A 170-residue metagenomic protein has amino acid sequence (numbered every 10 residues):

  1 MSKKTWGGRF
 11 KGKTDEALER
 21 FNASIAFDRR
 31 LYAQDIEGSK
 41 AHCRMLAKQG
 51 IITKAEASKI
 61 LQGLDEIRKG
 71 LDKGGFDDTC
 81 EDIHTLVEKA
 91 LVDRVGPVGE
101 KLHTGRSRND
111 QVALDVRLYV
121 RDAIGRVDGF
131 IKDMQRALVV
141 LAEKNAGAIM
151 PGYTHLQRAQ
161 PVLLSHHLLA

Functional and structural regions predicted by a protein language model:
S2-A170: A helix-coil-helix interface module used to build multimeric assemblies and to scaffold catalytic/cofactor sites
